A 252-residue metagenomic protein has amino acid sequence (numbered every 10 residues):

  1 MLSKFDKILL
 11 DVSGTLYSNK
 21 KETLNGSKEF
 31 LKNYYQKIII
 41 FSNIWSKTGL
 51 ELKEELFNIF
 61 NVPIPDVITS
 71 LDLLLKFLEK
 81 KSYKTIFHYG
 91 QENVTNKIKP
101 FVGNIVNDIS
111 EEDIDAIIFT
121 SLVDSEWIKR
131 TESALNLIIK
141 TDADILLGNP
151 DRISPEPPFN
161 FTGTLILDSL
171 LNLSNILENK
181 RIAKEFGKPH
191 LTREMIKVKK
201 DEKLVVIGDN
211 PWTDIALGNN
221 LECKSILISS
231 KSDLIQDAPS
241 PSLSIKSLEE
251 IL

Functional and structural regions predicted by a protein language model:
L2-V12, Y17-K28, N33, W45-I68 (+2 more regions): Asp-based, Mg2+/Mn2+-dependent phosphohydrolase catalytic module
Q36: Conserved phosphoryl-transfer catalytic core
S42: Conserved phosphate-coupling serine/threonine residues in phosphotransfer and NTP-handling enzymes
T69-L74: Conserved beta-strand -> loop -> alpha-helix junction used to position metal-binding or nucleic-acid-contacting
